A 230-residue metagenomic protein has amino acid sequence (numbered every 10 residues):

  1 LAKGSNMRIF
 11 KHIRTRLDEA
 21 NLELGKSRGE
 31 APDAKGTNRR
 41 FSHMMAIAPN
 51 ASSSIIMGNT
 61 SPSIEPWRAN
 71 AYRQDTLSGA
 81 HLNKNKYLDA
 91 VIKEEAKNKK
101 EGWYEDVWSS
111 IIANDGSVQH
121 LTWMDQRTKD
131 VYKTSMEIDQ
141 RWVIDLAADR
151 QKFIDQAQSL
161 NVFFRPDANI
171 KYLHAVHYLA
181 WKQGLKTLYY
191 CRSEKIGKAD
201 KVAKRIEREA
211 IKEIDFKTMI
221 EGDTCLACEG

Functional and structural regions predicted by a protein language model:
L1-N50, Q126-R127, V176: Internal maturation/activation junctions in enzymes
F41, S159, C225: A residue-level signal for beta-strand positions that form part of recognition/binding surfaces within mature
M45-A210, G230: Catalytic alpha/beta core of large soluble enzyme barrels
D215-G230: Short acidic, low-complexity intrinsically disordered linear motifs used for protein-protein interactions
